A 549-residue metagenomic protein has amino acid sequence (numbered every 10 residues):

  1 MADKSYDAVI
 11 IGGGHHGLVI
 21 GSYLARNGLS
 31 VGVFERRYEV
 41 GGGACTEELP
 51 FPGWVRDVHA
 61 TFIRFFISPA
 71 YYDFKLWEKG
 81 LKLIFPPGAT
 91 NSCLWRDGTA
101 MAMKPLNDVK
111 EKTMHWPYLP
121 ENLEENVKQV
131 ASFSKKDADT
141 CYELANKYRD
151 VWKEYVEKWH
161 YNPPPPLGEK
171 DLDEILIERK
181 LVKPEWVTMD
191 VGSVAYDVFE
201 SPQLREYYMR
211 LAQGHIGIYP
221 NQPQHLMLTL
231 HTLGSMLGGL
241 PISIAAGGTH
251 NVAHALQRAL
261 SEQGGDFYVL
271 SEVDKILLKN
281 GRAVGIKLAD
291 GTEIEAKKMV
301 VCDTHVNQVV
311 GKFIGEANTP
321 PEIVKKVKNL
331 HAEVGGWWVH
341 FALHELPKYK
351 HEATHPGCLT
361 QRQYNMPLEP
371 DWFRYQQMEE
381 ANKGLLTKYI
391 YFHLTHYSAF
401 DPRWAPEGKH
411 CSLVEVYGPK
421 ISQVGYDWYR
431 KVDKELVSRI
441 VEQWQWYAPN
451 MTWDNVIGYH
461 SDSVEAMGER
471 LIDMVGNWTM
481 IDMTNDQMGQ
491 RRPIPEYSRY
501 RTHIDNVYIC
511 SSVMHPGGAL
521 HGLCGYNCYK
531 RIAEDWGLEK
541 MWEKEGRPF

Functional and structural regions predicted by a protein language model:
M1-A8, R26-N27, M488-G489, K540-F549: Extreme N-terminal leader/targeting segments of oxidoreductases
A2-E157: N-terminal glycine-rich phosphate/pyrophosphate-binding loop and immediately adjacent elements
A138-K170, L394-Q490: Helix-rich C-terminal "cap"/substrate-channel and partner-interaction subdomain that packs against the flavin-binding
R149-Q263, L270, L471-Q487: Active-site/ligand-binding neighborhood in enzyme catalytic cores
S201, R205-I218, L386-T395, P449-H515: A glycine-rich dinucleotide-binding beta-alpha-beta segment and adjacent secondary-structure elements that constitute
A245, D274-A405: Mid-domain catalytic core of redox enzymes that form a hydrophobic substrate pocket/lid adjacent to a catalytic redox
D266-F267, S271-V284, G458-D473: Beta-rich nucleic-acid/ligand-interaction surfaces
C510-A533: A conserved FAD-binding loop/helix module that cradles the flavin
